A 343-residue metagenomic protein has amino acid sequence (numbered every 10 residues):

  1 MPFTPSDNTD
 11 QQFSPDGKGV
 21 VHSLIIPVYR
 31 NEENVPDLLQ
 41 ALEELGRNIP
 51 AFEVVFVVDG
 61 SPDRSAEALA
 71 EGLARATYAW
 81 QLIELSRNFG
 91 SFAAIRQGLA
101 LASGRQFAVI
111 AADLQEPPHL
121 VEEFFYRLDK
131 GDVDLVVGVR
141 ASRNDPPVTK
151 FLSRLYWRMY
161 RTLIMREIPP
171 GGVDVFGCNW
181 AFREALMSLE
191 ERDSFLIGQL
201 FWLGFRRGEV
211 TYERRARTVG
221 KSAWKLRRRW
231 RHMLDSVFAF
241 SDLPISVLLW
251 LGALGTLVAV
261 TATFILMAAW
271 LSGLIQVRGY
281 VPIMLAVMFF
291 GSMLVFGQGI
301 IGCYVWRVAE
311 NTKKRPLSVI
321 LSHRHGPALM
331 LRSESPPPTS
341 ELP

Functional and structural regions predicted by a protein language model:
P2-D145: Structured catalytic core of nucleotide-sugar glycosyltransferases
P2-V21, F195-P343: Hydrophobic helical membrane-anchoring modules
Y29-E33, Q115, H119, M187 (+3 more regions): Residues in soluble alpha-helical coiled-coils and helical-bundle/repeat scaffolds
A41, V54, N88-S91, Q106 (+10 more regions): Residue-level recognition of specific faces of alpha-helices
L42, G98, D113, V136 (+5 more regions): Residue-level signature of catalytic and energy-coupling elements of molecular machines, predominantly ATP/GTP-dependent
R47, A74, A100, Y126 (+5 more regions): Solvent-exposed polar/charged
I83-R87, S91-L101, P118-S194, R215-L234: Acceptor/aglycone-binding surface of glycosyltransferases and processive sugar-polymer synthases
